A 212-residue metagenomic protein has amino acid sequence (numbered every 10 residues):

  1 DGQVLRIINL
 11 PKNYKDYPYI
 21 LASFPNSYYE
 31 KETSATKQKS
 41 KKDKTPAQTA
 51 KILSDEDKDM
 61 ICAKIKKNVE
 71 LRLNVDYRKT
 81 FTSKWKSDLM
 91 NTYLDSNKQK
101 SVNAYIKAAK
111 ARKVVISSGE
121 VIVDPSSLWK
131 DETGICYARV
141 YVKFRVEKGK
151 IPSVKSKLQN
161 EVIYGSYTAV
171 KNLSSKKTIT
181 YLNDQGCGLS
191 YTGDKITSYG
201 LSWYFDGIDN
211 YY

Functional and structural regions predicted by a protein language model:
D1-G119: Core segments of small alpha/beta cavity-forming domains
K79-Y212: Structured, amphipathic secondary-structure segments that form assembly/contact surfaces in multi-subunit
